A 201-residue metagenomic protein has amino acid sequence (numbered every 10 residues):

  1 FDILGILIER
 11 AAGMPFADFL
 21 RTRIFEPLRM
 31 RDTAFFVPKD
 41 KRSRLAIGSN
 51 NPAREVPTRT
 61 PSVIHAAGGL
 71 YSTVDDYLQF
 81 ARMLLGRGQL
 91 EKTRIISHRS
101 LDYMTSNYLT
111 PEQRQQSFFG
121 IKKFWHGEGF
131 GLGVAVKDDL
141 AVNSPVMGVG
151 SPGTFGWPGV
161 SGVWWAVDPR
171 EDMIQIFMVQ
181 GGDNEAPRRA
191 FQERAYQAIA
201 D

Functional and structural regions predicted by a protein language model:
F1-P152: Short, surface-exposed loop or secondary-structure junction motifs that flank catalytic or metal-binding residues
D2, L78, P169, R189-Q192: Hydrophobic alpha-helical segments
R114, S144, F177, A186-P187: Short acidic, gly/pro-rich beta-turn/loop elements at beta-sheet edges and active-site/ligand-binding grooves
F130-L132, G153, V163, E171-M173: A generic secondary-structure signal marking the coil-to-beta-strand transition
G156: Short, structured beta-strand/loop micro-motifs enriched in basic residues and often containing a Trp
G159-S161: Short, small/polar residue-rich loop motifs at catalytic or cofactor-binding pockets
W165-V167, E171-G181: Short, well-ordered beta-strand elements
V179-D201: Generic C-terminus detector
